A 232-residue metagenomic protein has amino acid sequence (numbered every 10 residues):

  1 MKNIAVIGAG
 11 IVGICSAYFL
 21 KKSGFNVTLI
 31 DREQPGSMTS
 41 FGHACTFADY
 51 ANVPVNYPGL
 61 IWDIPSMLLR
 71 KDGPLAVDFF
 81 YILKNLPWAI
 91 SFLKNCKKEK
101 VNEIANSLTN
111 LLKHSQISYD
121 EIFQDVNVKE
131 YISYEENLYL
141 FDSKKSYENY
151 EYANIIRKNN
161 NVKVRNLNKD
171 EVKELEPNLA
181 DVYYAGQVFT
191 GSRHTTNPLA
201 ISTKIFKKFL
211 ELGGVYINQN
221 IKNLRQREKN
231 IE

Functional and structural regions predicted by a protein language model:
M1-A5, V12, G36-D49: Accessory recognition modules or surfaces
K2-L29: N-terminal Rossmann-like FAD-binding beta1-loop-alpha1 element of flavoenzymes
K22-G42: Glycine-rich FAD pyrophosphate-binding loop
F25, V162, G214: Short phosphate-binding/catalytic loops that engage adenosine nucleotides
G42-T109, E130: Glycine-rich active-site loop/strand segments that organize a redox cofactor
P87-K207: Rossmann-like flavin
L167-E171, L175-E176, I217-I231: A conserved short coil-to-beta-strand element within the FAD-binding core of flavoproteins
